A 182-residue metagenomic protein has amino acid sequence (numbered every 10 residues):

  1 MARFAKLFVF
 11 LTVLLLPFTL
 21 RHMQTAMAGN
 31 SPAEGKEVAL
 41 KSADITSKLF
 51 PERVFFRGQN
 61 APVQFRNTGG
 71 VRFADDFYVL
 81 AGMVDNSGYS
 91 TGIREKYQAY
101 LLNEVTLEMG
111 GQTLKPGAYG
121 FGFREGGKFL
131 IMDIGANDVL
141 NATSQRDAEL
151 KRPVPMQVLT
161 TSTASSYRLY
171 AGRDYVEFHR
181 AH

Functional and structural regions predicted by a protein language model:
M1-F10: Bacterial N-terminal signal peptides that target proteins for export
A2, Y119-F121, L169: Conserved short hydrophobic patches within well-ordered secondary structure
F4, H22-T25: Positively charged, low-complexity intrinsically disordered regions
V9-R21: Bacterial N-terminal signal peptides
R21-H22, E104: Exposed boundary/loop context
Q24-S90, L140-H182: Primarily secretory-pathway and cell-envelope proteins
D85-I134: Mid-length scaffold segments of soluble, non-membrane domains
E125, F129-I131, V139-L140, R146-D147: A mid-sequence interfacial segment
